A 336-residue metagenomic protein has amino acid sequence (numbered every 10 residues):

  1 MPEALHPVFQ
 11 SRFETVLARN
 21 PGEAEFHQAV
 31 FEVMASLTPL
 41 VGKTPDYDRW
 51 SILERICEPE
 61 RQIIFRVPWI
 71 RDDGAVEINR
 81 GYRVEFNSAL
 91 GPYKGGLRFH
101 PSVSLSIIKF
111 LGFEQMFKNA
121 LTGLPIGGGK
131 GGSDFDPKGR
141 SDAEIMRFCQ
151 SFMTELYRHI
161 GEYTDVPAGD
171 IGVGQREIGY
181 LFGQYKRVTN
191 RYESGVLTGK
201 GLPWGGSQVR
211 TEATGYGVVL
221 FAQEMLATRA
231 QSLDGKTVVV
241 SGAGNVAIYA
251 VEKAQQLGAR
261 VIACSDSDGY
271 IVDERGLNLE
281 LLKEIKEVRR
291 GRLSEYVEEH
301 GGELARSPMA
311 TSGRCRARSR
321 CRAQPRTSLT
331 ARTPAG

Functional and structural regions predicted by a protein language model:
F13-E14, F31, L105, K109-F113 (+7 more regions): Predominant activation on well-ordered alpha-helical scaffold segments within soluble catalytic domains
E14, A18-H27, F31-M34, T237: Ordered core of a single globular domain
D46-E77: Structured beta-strand/loop patches that form or line metal/cofactor-binding pockets in enzymes
A75-M116: N-terminal cap/recognition module
H100, N119-D234: Glycine/serine-rich phosphate-binding loop and adjoining beta1-alpha1 elements at the start of nucleotide-handling
G201, G206-G313: Glycine-rich phosphate/diphosphate-binding loop of Rossmann-like nucleotide-binding domains
R306-A317, T327-G336: Rossmann-fold NAD(P) dinucleotide-binding segment
